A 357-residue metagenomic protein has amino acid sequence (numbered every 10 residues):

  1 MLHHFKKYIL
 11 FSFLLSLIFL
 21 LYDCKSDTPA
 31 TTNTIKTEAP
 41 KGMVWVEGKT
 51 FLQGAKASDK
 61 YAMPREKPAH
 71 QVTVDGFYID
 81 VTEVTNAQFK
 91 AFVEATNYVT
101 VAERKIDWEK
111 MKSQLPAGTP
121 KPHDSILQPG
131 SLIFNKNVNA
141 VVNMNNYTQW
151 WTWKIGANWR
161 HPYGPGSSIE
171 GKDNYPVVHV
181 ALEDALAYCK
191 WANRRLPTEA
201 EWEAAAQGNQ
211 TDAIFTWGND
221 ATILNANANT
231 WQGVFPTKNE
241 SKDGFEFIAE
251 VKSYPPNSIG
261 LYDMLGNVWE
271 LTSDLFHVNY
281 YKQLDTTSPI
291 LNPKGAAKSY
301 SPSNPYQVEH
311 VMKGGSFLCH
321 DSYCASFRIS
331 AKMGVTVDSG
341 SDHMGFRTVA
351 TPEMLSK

Functional and structural regions predicted by a protein language model:
L2-L10: Bacterial N-terminal signal peptides that target proteins for export
L21-D23: C-terminal motif of bacterial Sec signal peptides marking the signal peptidase cleavage site
T28-N33, V46, L52, K56-A57 (+4 more regions): Functional-site microenvironments in short loops/helix caps that host divalent-cation chemistry
T37-P40, V44: GGW-centered surface loops in extracellular recognition modules
F51, K56-D75, P165-S168: Short, conserved catalytic-motif segment at the N-terminal edge
F77, F92-V101, A192, L355: Short capping motifs at secondary-structure boundaries
V81, N86-V93, A181-A187, E203: Short, solvent-exposed alpha-helical surface patches in non-cytosolic proteins
D342-S356: Short, structured beta-strand segments at or near domain termini in extracellular proteins/domains
